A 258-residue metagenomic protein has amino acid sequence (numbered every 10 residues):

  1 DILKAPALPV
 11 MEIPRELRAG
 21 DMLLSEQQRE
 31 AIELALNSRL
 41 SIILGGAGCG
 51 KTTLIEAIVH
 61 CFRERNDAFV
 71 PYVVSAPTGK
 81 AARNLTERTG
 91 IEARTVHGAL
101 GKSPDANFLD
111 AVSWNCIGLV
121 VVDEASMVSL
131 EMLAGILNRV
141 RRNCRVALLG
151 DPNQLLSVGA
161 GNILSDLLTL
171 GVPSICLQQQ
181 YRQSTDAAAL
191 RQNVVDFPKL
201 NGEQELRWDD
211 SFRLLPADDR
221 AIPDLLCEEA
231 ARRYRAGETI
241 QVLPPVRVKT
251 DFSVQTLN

Functional and structural regions predicted by a protein language model:
D1-R18, S25, R29-L34, S38-R39 (+1 more regions): Conserved helicase motor core of P-loop NTPases
L24, V74, V121, V242: Conserved SAM-binding loop
L40-I42, T53, A57, C61 (+5 more regions): Conserved helicase motor core of SF1/SF2 NTP-dependent helicases
A47: The conserved Walker
G50: Conserved glycine(s) of the Walker
R63-A68, A230-Y234: Alpha-helix termini
F69-V73: Short active-site oxyanion
